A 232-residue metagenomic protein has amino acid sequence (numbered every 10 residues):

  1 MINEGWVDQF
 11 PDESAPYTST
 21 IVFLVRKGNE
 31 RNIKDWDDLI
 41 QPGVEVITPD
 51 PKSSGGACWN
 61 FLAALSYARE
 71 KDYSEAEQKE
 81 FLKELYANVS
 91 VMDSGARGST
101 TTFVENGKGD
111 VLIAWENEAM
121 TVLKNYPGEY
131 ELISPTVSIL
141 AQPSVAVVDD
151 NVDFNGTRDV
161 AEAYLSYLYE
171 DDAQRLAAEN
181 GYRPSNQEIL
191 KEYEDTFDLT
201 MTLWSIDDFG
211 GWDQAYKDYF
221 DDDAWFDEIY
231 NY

Functional and structural regions predicted by a protein language model:
M1-S53: N-terminal segment of the mature folded domain
A15-V22, L82-Y86, M92-S94, Y126-R158: Periplasmic-binding protein-like
F23, G28-R31, P51-G56, N117-M120 (+3 more regions): Solvent-exposed loop/turn segments at secondary-structure junctions within structured extracellular/periplasmic domains
V25-K27, V44-K71, L85-V89, I133-P135: Short beta-strand->loop
G28-K34, S53, S66-S74, N151-V160: Short helix-loop capping/hinge motifs at secondary-structure junctions, enriched in acidic/polar residues
D37, L62, S66, T101 (+3 more regions): Solvent-exposed, polar/charged alpha-helical surfaces in well-ordered, non-transmembrane soluble domains, broadly
E70-T136: Ligand-binding pocket segment of bilobal, Venus flytrap-like solute-binding proteins
V152-Y232: Extracellular/periplasmic juxtamembrane helices and adjacent flexible linkers that interface with membrane partners
